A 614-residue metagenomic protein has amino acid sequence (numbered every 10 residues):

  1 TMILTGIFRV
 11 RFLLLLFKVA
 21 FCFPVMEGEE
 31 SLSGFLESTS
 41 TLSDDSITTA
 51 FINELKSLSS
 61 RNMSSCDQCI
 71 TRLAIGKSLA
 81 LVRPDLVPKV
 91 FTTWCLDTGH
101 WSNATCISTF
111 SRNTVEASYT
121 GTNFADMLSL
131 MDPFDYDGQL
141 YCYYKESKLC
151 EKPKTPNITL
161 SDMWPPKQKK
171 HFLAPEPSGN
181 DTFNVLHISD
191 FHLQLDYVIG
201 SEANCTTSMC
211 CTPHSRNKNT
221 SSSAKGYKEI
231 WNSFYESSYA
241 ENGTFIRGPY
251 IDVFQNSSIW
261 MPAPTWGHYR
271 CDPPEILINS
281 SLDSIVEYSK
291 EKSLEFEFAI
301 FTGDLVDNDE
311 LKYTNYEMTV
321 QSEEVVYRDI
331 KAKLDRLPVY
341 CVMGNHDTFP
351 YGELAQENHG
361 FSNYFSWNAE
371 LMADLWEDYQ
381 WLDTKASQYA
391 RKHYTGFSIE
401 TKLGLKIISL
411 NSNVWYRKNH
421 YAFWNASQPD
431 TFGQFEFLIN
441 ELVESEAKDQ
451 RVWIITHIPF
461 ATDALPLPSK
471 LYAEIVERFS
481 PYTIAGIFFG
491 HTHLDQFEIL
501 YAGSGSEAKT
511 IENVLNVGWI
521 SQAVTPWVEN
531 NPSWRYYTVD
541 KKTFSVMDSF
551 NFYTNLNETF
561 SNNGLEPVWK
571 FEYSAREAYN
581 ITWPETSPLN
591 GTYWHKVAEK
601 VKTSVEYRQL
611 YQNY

Functional and structural regions predicted by a protein language model:
L4-C22: Cleavable N-terminal signal peptides of Sec/SRP-targeted secreted and luminal proteins
F23-S111, E116-E291, F298-F301, S362-S409 (+3 more regions): Metal-dependent phosphoesterase/phosphodiesterase active-site architecture
H187-S189, T265, E297-D304, D335-N345 (+4 more regions): Active-site neighborhood of phospho(di)ester-bond hydrolases with catalytic His/Asp-centered motifs
L195, D307-E310, C341-G352, Y416-K418 (+3 more regions): Active-site environment of divalent metal-dependent phosphoester hydrolases
F254, A263-P264, R270-F361: Core catalytic region of metal-dependent phosphoesterases/phosphodiesterases, especially metallo-beta-lactamase-like
T319-K333, F361-L382, E477, P481: Acidic, His- and aromatic-enriched active-site or binding-groove loops in soluble protein domains that engage sugars
Y416-E436, V443-F489, I499: Active-site-proximal segments of metal-dependent phosphoesterases and phosphodiesterases across multiple
